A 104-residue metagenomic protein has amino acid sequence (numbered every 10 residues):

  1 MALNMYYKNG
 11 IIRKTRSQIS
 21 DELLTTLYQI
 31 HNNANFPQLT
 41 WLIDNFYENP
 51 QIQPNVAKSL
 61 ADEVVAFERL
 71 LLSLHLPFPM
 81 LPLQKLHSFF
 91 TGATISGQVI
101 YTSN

Functional and structural regions predicted by a protein language model:
M1-N104: Acidic (Asp/Glu-rich) sequence patches and key acidic residues that form negatively charged surfaces used
